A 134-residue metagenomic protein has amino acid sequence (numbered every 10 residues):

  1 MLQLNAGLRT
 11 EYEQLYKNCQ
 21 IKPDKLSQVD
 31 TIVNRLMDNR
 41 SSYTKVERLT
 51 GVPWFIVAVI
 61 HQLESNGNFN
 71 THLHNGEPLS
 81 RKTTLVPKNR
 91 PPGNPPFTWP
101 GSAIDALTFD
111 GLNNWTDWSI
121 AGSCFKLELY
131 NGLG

Functional and structural regions predicted by a protein language model:
M1-K45: N-terminal export signals and maturation junctions of secreted/periplasmic proteins
M1-L15, N34, N89-G134: Non-catalytic cell-wall polysaccharide-engagement segments
M37, S41-K45, A58, I104 (+1 more regions): Solvent-exposed, polar/charged alpha-helical surfaces in well-ordered, non-transmembrane soluble domains, broadly
G51-N68, A106-L107: Short, functionally critical alpha-helical segments immediately adjacent to catalytic or ligand/cofactor-binding
N68-P91, A106: Substrate-binding/active-site groove segments that recognize and process beta-1,4-linked N-acetyl-hexosamine
